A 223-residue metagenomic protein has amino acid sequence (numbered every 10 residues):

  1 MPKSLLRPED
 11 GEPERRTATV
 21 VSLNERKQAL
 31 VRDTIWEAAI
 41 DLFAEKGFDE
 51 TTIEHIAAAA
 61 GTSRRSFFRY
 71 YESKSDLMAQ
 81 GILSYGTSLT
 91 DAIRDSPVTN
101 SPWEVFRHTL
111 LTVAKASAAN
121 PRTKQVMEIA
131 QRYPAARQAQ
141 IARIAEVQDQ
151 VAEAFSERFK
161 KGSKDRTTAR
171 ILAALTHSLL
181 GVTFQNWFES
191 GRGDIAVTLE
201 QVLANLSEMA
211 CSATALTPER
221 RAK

Functional and structural regions predicted by a protein language model:
M1-A18, E153, E157, E189-K223: C-terminal peripheral helix-coil segments that are non-catalytic and often amphipathic
P2-K46, E50-T62, A79, S88 (+1 more regions): Basic, helix-initiating cap at the start of DNA-binding domains
V31, G81, Y85, L110 (+3 more regions): Hydrophobic/aromatic residues within well-ordered alpha-helical segments
T62-Y71: Short hydrophobic/aromatic patch on the recognition helix
S75-L77: A secondary-structure capping/hinge motif
T87-V126: Hydrophobic alpha-helical connector segments
S117, M127, R158, T183-G191: Secondary-structure edge/capping motif, primarily at the C-terminal ends of alpha-helices and the immediately following
A135-F159, T167-A174, V182: Amphipathic alpha-helical packing segments from all-alpha helical-bundle domains
